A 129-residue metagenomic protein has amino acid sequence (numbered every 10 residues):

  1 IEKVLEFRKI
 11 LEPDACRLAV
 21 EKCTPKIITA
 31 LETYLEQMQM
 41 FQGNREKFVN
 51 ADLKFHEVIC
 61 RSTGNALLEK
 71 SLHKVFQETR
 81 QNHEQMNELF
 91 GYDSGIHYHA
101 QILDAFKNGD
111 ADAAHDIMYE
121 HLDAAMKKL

Functional and structural regions predicted by a protein language model:
V4-E84, S94-H99, A105, A113-A124: Conserved amphipathic alpha-helical segments that form helical-bundle/coiled-coil interaction surfaces
M126-K128: Secretory-pathway/luminal and periplasmic proteins that interact with or process carbohydrate-rich
